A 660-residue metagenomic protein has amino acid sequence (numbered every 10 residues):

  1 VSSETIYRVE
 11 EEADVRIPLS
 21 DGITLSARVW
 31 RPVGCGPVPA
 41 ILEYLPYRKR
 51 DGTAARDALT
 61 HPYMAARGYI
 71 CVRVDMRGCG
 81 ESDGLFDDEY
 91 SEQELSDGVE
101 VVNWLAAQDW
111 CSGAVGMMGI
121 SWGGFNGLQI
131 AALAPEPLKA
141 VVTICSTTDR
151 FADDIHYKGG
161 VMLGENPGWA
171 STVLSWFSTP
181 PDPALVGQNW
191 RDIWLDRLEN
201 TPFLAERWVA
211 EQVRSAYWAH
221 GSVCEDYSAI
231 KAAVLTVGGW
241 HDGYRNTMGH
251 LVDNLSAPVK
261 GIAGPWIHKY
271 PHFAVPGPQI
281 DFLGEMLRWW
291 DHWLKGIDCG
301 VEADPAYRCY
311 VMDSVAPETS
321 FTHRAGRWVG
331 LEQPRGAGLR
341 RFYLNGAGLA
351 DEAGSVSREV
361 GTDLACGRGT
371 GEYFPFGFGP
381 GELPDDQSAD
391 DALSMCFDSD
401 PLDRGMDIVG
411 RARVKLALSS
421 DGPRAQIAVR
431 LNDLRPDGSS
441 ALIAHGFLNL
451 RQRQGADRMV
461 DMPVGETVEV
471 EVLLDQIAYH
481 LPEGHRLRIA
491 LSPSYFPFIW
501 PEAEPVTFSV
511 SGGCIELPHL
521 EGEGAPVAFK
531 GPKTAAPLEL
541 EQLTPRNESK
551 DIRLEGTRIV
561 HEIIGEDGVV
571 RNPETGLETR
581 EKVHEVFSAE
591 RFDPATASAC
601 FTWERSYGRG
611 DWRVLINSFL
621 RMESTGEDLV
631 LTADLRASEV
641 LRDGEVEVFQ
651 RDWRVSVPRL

Functional and structural regions predicted by a protein language model:
S2-C35, D398, L402-R404: N-terminal cap/lid segment of alpha/beta-hydrolase-fold proteins
V33-A106, I155-H156, M162, P423 (+1 more regions): Cap/lid segment of the alpha/beta-hydrolase catalytic domain
D57-A58, A66, A132-A229: Accessory cap/linker subdomain of secreted extracellular hydrolases
W110-S121: Alpha/beta-hydrolase fold nucleophile elbow
I120-Q129: Glycine-rich nucleophile elbow surrounding the catalytic serine of serine-hydrolase chemistry
I230, T236-G238: Short beta-strand/loop motif that positions the catalytic acidic residue of the alpha/beta-hydrolase fold
N246-K260: Active-site-adjacent alpha-helix of alpha/beta-hydrolase-fold enzymes
H272, P276-R642, V646-L660: C-terminal, loop-rich substrate-recognition/catalytic regions characterized by aromatic stacking residues
